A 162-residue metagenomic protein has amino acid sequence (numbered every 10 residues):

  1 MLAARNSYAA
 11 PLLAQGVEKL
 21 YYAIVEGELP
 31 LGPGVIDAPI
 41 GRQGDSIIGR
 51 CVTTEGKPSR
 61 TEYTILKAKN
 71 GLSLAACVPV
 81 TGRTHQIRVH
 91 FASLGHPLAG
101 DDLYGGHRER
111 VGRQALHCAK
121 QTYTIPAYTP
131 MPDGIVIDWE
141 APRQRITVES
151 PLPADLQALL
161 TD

Functional and structural regions predicted by a protein language model:
M1-G16: Glycine/acidic-rich beta-strand-loop module
L2, A23, Y63, I87 (+1 more regions): Residue-level signal for inorganic ion chemistry
A10-L12, V25-S73, V89, P130-I135 (+2 more regions): Glycine- and acidic-residue-rich catalytic/RNA-contacting loop of pseudouridine synthases
K19-L20, I36, S59-R60, G71-S73 (+3 more regions): A generic structural signal for well-ordered coil/turn residues at beta-strand boundaries that shape enzyme active-site
E26, C77-V80: A structural micro-motif recognizing beta-strand termini and the immediately following turn/loop segments
P33-G34, G56, H85, P97 (+2 more regions): Residues that recognize and position ribonucleotide moieties
R83-F91: Short beta-strand segments enriched for Tyr within beta-sheet-rich domains, predominantly fibronectin type III
H90-D162: Pseudouridine synthases involved in rRNA/tRNA modification
